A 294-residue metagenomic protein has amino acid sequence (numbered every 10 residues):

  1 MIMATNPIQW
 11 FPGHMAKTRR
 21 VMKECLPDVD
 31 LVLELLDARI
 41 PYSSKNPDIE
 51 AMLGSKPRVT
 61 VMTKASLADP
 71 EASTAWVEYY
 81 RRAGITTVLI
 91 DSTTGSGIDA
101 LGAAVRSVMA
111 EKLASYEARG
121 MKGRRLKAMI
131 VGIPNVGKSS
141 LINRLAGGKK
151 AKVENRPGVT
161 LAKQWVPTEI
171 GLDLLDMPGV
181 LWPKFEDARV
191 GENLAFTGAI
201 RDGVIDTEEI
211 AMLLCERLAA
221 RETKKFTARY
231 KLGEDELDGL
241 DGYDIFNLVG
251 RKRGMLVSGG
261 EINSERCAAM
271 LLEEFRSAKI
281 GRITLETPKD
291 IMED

Functional and structural regions predicted by a protein language model:
I2-L31, R39-D48, M52-R58, A65 (+3 more regions): Helix-rich effector regions associated with P-loop NTPase G domains
E34, T60-M62, I130: Structural beta-sheet core signal
P47-E50, T74-V77, G102-A104, N143-A146 (+1 more regions): Short, glycine/charged-enriched secondary-structure capping and boundary segments
S66-V131, K150, M255: Canonical P-loop GTPase G-domain recognition
S92, I142, L172-L175: Conserved active-site beta-strand-loop modules that form the wall/rim of enzyme catalytic pockets and either contain
K112-Y116, N143, K149-N155, E222-F226: Short, structured loop/turn "capping" segments at alpha-beta junctions
K127-G147, A151, M177: Glycine-rich phosphate-binding P-loop
